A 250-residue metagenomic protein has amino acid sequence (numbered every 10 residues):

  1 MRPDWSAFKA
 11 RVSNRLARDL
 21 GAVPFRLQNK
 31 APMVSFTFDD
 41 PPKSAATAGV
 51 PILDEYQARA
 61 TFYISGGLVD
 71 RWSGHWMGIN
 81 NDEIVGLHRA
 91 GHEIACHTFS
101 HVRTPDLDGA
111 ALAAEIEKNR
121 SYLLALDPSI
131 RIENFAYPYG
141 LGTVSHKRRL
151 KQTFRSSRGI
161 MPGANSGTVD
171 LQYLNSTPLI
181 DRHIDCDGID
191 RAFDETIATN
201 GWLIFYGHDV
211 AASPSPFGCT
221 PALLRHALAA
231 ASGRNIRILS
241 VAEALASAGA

Functional and structural regions predicted by a protein language model:
R2-P3: Carbohydrate transferase catalytic cores enriched for Leloir-type hexosyltransferases
A7-E93, E117-A125, R131-Y137, D187 (+5 more regions): Active-site beta->alpha N-cap acidic-glycine motif
A48, W72, H101-I197, G218-C219 (+2 more regions): Catalytic domains of cell-wall/extracellular-matrix polysaccharide-remodeling enzymes, centered on de-N-acetylation
I94-H101: Histidine-centered catalytic micro-motifs
G201-H208: Active-site regions of oxyanion-processing enzymes, predominantly non-cytosolic
T220-G233: A long, amphipathic alpha-helix that forms part of the scaffold/cap immediately adjacent to metal-dependent active
